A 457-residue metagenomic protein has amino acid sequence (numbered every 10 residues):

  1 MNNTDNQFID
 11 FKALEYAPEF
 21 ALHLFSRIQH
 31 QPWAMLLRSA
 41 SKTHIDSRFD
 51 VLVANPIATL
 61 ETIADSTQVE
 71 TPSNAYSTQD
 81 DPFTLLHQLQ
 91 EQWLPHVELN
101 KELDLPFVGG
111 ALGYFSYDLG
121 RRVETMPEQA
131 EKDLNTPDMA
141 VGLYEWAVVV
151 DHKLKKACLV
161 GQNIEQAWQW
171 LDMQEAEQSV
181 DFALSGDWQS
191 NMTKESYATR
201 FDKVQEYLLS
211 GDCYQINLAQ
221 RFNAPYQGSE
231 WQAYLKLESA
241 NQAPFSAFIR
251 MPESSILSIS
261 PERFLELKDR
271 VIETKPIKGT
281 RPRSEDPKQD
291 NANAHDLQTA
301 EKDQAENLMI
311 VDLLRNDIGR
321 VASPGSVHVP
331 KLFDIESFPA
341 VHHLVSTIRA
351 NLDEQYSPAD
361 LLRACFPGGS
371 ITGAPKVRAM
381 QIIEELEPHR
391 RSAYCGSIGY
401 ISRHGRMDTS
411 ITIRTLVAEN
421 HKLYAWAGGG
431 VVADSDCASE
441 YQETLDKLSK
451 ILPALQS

Functional and structural regions predicted by a protein language model:
M1-S457: Extended alpha-helical targeting/anchoring segments, especially N-terminal organellar/secretory targeting helices
